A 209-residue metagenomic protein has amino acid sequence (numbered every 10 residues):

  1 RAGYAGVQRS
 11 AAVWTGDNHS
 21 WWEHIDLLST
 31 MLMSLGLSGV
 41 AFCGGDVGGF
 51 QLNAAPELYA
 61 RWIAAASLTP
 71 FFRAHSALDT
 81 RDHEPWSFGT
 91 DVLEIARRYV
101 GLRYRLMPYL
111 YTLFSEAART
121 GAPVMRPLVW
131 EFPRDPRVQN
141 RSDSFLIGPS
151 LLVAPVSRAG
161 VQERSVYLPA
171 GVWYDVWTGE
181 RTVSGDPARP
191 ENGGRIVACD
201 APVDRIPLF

Functional and structural regions predicted by a protein language model:
R1-P207: Catalytic-domain carbohydrate-binding cleft regions of carbohydrate-active enzymes
